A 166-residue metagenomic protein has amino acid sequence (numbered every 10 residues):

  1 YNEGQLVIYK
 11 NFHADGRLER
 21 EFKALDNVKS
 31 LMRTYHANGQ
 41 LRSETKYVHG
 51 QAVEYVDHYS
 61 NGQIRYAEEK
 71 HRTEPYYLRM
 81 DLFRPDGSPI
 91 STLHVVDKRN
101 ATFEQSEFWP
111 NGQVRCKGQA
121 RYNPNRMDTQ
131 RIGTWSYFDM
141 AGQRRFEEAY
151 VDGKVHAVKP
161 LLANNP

Functional and structural regions predicted by a protein language model:
Y1-P166: Glycine/tyrosine- and acidic-biased, solvent-exposed loop/turn segments at the edges of beta-strands
